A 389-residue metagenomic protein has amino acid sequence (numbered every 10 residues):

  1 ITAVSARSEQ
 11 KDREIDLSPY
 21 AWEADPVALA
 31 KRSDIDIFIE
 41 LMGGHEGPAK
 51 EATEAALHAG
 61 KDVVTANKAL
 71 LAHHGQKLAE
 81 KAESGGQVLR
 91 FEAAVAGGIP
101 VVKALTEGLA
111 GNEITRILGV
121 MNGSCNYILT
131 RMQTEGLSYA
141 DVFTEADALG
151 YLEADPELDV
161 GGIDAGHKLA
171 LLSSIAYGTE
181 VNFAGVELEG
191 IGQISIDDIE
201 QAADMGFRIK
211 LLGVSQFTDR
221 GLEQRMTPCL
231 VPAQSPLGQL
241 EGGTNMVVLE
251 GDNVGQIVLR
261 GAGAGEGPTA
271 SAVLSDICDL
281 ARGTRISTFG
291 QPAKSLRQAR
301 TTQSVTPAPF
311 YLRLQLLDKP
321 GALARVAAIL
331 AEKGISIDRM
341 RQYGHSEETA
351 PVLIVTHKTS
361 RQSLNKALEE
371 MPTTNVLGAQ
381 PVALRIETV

Functional and structural regions predicted by a protein language model:
I1-A59: N-terminal glycine-/serine-/threonine-rich beta1-alpha1-beta2 phosphate-ribose binding loop of Rossmann-like
G44-A59, A66-E107: Rossmann-fold NAD(P)-binding glycine/threonine-rich loop
V63-V64, I337: A short hydrophobic/small-residue beta-strand
E83-D164, L171: Rossmann-like NAD(P)H-binding beta-loop-alpha module
D141-Q239, T244-M246: Substrate-binding/catalytic subdomain of NAD(P)-dependent oxidoreductase enzymes
I191, G255-I257, G261-G267: Glycine-rich phosphate/pyrophosphate-binding beta-alpha loops
T227-D252, G263-E266, A331, S336-E347: Low-complexity, glycine/alanine/valine/leucine- and proline-rich hydrophobic stretches
A272, I277-V389: A conserved regulatory-domain signal marking ACT and ACT-like small-molecule sensing domains and adjacent regulatory
